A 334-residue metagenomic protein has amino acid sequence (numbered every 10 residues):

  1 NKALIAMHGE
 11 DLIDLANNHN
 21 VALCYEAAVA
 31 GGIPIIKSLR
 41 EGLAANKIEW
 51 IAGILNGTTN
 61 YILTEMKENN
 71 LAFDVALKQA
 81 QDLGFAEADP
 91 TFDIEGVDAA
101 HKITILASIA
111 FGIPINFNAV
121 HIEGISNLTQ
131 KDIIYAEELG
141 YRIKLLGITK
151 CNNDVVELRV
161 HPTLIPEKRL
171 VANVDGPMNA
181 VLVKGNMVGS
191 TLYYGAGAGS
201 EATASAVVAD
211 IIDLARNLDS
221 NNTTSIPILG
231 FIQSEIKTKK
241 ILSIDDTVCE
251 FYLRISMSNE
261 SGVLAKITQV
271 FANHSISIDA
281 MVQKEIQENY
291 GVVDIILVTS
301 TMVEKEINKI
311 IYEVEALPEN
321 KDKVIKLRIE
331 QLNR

Functional and structural regions predicted by a protein language model:
N1-R40: Rossmann-fold NAD(P)-binding glycine/threonine-rich loop
M7, A30, P34, N46 (+11 more regions): Conserved active-site and cofactor/substrate-binding residues in soluble primary-metabolism enzymes
L15-A16, A80, A136, F271: A generic structural signal for well-ordered alpha-helical segments
A16, A206, I211, A215-R334: A conserved regulatory-domain signal marking ACT and ACT-like small-molecule sensing domains and adjacent regulatory
R40-E95, A99-H101, L106: Conserved anion/nucleotide-ligand pocket segment
E49-A52, N60-L63, Q79, F85-A88 (+3 more regions): Catalytic, metal-anchored helix/loop core of enzyme active sites in primary metabolism
L77-N173, M178-A180, G199: Substrate-binding/catalytic subdomain of NAD(P)-dependent oxidoreductase enzymes
